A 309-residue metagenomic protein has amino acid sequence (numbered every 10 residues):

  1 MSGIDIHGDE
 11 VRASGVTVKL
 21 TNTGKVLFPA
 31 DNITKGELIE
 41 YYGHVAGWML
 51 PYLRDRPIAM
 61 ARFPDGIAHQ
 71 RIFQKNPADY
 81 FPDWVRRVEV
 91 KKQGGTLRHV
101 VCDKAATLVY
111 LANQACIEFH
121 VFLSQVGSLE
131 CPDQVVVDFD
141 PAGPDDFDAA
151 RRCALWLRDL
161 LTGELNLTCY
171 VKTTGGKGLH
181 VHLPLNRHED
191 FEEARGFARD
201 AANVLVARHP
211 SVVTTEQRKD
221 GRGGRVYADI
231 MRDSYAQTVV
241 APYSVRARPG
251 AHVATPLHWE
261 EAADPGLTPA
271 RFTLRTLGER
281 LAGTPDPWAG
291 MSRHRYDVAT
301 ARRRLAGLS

Functional and structural regions predicted by a protein language model:
M1-A112: Charge-rich, low-complexity segments
M1-N32, I39-E40, R54, G94 (+3 more regions): C-terminal accessory nucleic-acid interaction domains of nucleic acid-metabolism proteins
H44, R152-L160, G196-V204: Long, highly charged amphipathic alpha-helices
P51-L53, L161-T168, H209-P210: Short secondary-structure junctions
A61-F63, C169-G175, E216-D220: Short beta-strand
V100-G175, L185-E193, S309: Signature for HUH/AEP ssDNA processing cores
H180-N186, Y227-I230: A short beta-strand motif that forms the metal-chelation/ATP-contact edge of phosphoryl-transfer active sites
